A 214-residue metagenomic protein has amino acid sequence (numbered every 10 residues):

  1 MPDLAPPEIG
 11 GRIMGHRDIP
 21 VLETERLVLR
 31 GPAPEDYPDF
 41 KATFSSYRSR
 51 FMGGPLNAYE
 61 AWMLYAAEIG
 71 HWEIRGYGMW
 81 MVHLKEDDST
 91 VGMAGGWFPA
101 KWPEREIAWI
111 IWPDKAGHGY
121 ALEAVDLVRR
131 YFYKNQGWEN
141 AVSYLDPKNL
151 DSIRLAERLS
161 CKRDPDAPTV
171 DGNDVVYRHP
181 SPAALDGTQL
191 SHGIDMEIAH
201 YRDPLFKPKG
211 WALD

Functional and structural regions predicted by a protein language model:
M1-G54, L64-A66, G70, M79-D214: Acyl-donor (CoA/ACP) binding surface of acyl/acetyltransferases
A58-A61: Short amphipathic alpha-helix in the helical subdomain of ABC transporter nucleotide-binding domains
